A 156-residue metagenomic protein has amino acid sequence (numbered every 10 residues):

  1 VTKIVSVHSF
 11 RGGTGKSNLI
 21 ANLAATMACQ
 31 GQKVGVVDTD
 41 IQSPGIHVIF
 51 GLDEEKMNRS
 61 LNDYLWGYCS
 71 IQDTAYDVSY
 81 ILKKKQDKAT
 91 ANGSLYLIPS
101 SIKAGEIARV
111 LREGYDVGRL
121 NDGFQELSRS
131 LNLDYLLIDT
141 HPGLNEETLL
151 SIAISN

Functional and structural regions predicted by a protein language model:
T2-Q42: Walker A/P-loop phosphate-binding motif and the immediately C-terminal alpha-helix
A25-C29, V48, A153: Short, well-ordered alpha-helices that flank and scaffold nucleotide-derived cofactor binding pockets
V34-V36, Y135, I152: Hydrophobic "anchor" residues on beta-strands that sit immediately upstream of conserved functional sites
I41-R129, D134: P-loop/Walker-type NTP enzyme "switch/lid" segment
S43-P44, G143-N145: Catalytic P-loop NTPase motifs of RecA-like helicase/translocase cores
I102, H141-P142: Short glycine-/small-residue-rich Rossmann-like dinucleotide-binding loops
L131, N145-N156: Inter-motif core of Ras-like GTPase G domains
D134-T140: Short acidic catalytic loops
